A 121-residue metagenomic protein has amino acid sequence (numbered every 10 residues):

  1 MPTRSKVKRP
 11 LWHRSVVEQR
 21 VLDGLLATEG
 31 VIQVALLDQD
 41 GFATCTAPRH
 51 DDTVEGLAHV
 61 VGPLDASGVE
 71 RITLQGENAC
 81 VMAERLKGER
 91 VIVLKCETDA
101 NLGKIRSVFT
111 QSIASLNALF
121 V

Functional and structural regions predicted by a protein language model:
M1-V121: Non-catalytic interaction/Regulatory regions outside core domains
